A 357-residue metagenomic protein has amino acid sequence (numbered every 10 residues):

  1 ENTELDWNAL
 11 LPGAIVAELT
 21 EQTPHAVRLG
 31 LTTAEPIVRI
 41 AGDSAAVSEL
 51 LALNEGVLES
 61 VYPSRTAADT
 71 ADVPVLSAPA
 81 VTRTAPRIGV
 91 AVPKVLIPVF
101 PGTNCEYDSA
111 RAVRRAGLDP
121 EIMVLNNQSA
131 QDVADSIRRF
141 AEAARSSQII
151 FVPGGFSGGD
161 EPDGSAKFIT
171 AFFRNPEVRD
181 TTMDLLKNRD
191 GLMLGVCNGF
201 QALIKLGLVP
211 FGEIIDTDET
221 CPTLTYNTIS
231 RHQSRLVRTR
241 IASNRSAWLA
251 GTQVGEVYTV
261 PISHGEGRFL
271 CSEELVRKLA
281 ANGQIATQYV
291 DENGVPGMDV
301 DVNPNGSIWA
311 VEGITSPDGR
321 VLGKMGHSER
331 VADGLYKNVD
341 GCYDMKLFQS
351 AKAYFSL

Functional and structural regions predicted by a protein language model:
E1-A14, L19-K94, G102, R111: Intein/HINT protein-splicing elements and their conserved insertion hotspots or analogous self-processing inserts
A17-E18, I40, A85, P98-T103 (+4 more regions): Hydrophobic alpha-helical scaffolding
P24, A45, V90, N104 (+9 more regions): Conserved active-site and cofactor/substrate-binding residues in soluble primary-metabolism enzymes
S77-S165, N175, L249-G251, E256-T259 (+3 more regions): Extended, subdomain-level signal for the structured scaffold at the beginning of enzyme domains
R114, D135, F140-E142, T181-D184 (+1 more regions): Amide-donor transfer/coupling interface in amidating biosynthetic enzymes
P153, S157-A247: Cysteine-nucleophile active-site neighborhood
